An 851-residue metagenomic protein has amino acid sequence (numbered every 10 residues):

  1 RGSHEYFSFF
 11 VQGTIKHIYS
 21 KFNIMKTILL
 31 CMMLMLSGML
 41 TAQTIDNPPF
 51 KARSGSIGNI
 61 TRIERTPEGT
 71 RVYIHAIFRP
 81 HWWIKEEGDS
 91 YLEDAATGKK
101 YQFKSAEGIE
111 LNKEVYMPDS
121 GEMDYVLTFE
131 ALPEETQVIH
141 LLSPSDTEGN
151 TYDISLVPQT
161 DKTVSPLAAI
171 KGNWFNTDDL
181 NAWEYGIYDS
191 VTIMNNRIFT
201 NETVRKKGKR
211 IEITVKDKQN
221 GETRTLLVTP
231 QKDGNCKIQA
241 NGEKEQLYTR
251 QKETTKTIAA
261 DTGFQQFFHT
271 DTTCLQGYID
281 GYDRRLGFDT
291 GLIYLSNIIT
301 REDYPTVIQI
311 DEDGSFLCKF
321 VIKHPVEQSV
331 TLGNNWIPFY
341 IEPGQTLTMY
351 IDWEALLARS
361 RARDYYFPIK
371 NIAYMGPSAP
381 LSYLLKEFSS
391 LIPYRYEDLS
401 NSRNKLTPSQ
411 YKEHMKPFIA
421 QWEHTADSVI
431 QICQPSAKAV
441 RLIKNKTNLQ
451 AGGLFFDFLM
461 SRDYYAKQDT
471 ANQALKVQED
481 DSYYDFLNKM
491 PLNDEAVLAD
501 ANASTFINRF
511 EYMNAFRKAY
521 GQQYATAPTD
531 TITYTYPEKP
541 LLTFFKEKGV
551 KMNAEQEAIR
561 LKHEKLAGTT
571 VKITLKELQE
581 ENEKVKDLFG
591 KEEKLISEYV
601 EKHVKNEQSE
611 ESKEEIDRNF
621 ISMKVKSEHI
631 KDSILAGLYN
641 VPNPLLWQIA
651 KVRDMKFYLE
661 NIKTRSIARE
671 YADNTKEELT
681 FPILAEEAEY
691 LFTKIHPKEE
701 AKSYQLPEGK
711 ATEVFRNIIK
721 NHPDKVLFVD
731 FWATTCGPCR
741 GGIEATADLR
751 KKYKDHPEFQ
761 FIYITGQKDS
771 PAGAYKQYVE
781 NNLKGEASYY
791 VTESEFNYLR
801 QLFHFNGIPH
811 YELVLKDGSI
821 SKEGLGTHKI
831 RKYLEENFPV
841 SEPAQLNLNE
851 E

Functional and structural regions predicted by a protein language model:
P49-A52, K162-W183: Tryptophan-anchored aromatic micro-motifs
K104-V138, P144-D146: Short, solvent-exposed, Trp/other aromatic-anchored flexible loops in extracytoplasmic proteins
L156-V164, T203-Q434, I559, G568-N582: A non-transmembrane, solvent-exposed segment enriched in polar/low-complexity residues
A362-D724: Oxidative protein folding and maturation machinery
N717-R740, T746: Short active-site neighborhood of thiol/selenol oxidoreductases, capturing the structured segment around
G741-N781, E795-R800: Structural microenvironment flanking redox-active thiols in thiol-disulfide oxidoreductases
K776-K816: Short, internal strand/loop/helix patches that form the active-site neighborhood or redox-interaction surface
L802, N806-A844: Non-catalytic, surface beta->alpha helical segment in thiol-disulfide oxidoreductase systems
